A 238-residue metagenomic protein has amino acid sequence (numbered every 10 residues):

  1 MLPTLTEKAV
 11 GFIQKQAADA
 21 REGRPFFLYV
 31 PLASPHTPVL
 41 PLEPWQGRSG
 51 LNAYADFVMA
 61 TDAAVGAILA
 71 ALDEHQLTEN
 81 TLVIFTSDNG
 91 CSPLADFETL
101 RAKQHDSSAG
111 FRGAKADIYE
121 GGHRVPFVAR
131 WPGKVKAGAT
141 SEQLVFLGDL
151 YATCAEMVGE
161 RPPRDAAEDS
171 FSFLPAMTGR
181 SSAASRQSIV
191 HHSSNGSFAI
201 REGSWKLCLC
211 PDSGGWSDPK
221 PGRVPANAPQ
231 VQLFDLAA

Functional and structural regions predicted by a protein language model:
M1-T6, A60-T61: Phosphate/oxyanion-binding active-site loops and adjacent basic polyanion-contact surfaces
L5-E7, K15, S49, G66 (+2 more regions): Mature catalytic domains of secreted/periplasmic carbohydrate-active enzymes
A9-D56, S92-P93, E98-R101: Active-site His/acidic residue clusters
R21-L28, L77-V83, H123-V125, A184-Q187 (+1 more regions): Loop/turn elements at helix/coil->beta-strand transitions in domains of secreted/extracellular proteins
E22-F26, T61-T99: Metal-dependent active-site segment of extracytoplasmic phospho-/sulfohydrolases and closely related
P31-P35, L42-E43, T86-N89, H123 (+4 more regions): Active-site-proximal beta-strand/loop segments in catalytic clefts of secreted hydrolases
T86, V128, L147: Generic enzyme active-site microenvironment
C91-I118, K134-A139, Q143-Q232, L236-A237: C-terminal cap/loop subdomain of S1 sulfatases and analogous C-terminal strand-loop tails that border
